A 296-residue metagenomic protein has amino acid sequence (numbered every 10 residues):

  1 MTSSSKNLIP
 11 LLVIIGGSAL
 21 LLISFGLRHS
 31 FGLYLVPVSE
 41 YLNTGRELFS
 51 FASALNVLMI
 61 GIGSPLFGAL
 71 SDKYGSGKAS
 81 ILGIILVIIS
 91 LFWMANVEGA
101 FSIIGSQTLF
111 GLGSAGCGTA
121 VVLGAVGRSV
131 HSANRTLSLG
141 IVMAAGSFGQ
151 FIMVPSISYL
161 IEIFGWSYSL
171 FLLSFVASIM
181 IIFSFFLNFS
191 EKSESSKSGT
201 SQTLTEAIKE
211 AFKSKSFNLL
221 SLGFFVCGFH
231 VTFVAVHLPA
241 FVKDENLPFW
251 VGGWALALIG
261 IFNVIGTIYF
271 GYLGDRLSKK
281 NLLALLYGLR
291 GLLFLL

Functional and structural regions predicted by a protein language model:
H29, V57-P65, Q150-F151, G260-I268: Residue-level signature of mid-helix packing/kink "hotspots" within the transmembrane helices of 12-pass Major
F31-L35, K215-F270: Extracytoplasmic gate region of multi-pass secondary transporters
G63-G75, T267-S278: Helix-to-loop junctions at the C-terminal end of transmembrane segments in multipass secondary transporters
K78-F92, N281-L295: Structural signature of the two symmetry-related core transmembrane helices
S90, F101-L109: Paired small-residue
T108-A144: Cytoplasmic helix-loop-helix junction between adjacent transmembrane helices in 12-TM secondary transporters
V142-S190: Helix-loop-helix hairpin linking two adjacent transmembrane segments in secondary transporters
N188-E206: Flexible cytoplasmic inter-helical loops of multi-pass small-molecule transporters
